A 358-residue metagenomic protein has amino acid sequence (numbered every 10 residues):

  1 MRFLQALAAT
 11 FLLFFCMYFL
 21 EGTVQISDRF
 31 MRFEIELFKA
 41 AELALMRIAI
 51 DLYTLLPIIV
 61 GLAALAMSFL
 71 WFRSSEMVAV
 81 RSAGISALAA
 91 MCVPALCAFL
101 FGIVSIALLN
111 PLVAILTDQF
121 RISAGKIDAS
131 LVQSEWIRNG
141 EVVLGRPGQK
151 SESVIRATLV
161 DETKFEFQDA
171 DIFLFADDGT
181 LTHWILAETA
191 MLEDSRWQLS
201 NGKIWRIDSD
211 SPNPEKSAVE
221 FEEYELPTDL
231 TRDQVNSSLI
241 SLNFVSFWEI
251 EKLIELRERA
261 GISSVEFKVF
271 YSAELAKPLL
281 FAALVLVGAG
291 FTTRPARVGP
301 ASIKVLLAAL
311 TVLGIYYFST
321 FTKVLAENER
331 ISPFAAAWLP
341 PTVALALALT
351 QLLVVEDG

Functional and structural regions predicted by a protein language model:
M1-K150, E162, T228-G358: Transmembrane alpha-helices
L144-E193, L199-G202: Structural signature for solvent-exposed beta-strand/loop edge elements and short helix-capping sites, enriched
T163, W205-I207, P212-N213: Short, surface-exposed beta-strand-loop junctions and turns on beta-sheet-rich folds
T180, E225, T320: Residue-level signal for pocket-adjacent positions within structured domains
W197-Q198, W338: Signature tryptophan residues that serve as conserved aromatic anchors
Q198-L199, S211-P212, V235, L239: Short acidic, Gly/Pro-enriched loop/turn segments at secondary-structure junctions
E215-T228: Generic detection of short hydrophobic beta-strand segments and adjacent strand-loop junctions
